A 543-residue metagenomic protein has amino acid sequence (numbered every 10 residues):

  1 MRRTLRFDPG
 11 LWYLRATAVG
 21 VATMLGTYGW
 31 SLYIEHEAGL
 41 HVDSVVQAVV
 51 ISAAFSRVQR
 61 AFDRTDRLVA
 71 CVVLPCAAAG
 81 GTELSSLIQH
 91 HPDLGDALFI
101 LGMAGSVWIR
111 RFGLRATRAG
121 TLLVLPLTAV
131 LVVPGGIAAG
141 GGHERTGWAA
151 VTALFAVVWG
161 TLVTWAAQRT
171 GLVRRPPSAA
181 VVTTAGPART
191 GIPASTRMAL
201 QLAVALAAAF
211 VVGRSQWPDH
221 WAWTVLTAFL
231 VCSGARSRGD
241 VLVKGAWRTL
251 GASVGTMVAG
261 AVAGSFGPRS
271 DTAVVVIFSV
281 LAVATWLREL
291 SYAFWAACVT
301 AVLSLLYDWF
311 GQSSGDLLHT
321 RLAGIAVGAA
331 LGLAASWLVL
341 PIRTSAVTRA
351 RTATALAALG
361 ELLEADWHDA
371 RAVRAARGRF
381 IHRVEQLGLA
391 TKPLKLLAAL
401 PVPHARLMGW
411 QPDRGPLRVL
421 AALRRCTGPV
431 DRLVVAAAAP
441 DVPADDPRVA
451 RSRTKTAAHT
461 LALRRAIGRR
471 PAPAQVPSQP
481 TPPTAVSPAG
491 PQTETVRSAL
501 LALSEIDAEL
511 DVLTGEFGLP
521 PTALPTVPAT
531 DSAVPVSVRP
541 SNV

Functional and structural regions predicted by a protein language model:
M1-A282, W286-A297, S313-S314, L318-R321 (+4 more regions): Alpha-helical transmembrane segments and their membrane-interface boundaries that form or gate the permeation pathway
M1-G39, Q59, R110-L114, G141-A153 (+6 more regions): Long, hydrophobic alpha-helical segments that serve as membrane-spanning/inserting helices
C76, L250, V254, F294 (+3 more regions): Secondary-structure capping and boundary motifs in well-ordered enzyme cores
W108, L202, L206, F210-S215 (+17 more regions): Generic, well-ordered alpha-helical scaffold segments in large soluble proteins
L125-A129, G428, R432, E505: Short, hydrophobic/amphipathic alpha-helical patches that form generic packing surfaces within helical domains
A273, V283-V299, L305, A458-Q479: C-terminal hydrophobic structural anchor segments that stabilize assembly/packing rather than catalytic chemistry
V274-F278, A293-F380, V384: Generic detector of multi-pass transmembrane helix bundles and their immediately adjacent loops in polytopic membrane
V384, L420-L423, T427: Long, intrinsically disordered, low-complexity regulatory segments adjacent to structured domains
